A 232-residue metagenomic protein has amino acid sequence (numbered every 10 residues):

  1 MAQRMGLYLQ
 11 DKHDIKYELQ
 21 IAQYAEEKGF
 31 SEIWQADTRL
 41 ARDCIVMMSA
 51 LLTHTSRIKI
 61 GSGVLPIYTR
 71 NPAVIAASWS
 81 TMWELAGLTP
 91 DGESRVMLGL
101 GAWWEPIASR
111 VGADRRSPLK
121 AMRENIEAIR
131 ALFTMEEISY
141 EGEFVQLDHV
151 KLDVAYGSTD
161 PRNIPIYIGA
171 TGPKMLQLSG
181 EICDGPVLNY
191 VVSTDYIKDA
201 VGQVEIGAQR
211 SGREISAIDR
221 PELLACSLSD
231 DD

Functional and structural regions predicted by a protein language model:
M1-I60, I164: N-terminal beta1-alpha1-beta2 module of alpha/beta enzyme domains
Q3-K16, L65-P72, P161-T171, C226-S229: Active-site mouth loops of central-metabolism enzymes
M5-L9, I33-Q35, I60-G63, V96-L100 (+3 more regions): Hydrophobic faces of well-ordered beta-strands that scaffold small-molecule active sites in alpha/beta enzyme cores
D11-H13, R39, P66-Y68, A102-P106 (+3 more regions): Active-site-proximal loop/turn and secondary-structure-junction residues that shape catalytic pockets, frequently
E18-L19, I45, P72-A76, K198: Conserved strand-to-helix beginnings and helix N-cap segments that scaffold or border functional pockets
S31-W34, I58-I67, I107-V111: Glycine-/proline-rich flexible loop or hinge segments
V74-G185, Y190-I218: Internal, glycine-rich beta/alpha segment that forms the wall or movable "lid" of small-molecule/cofactor binding
D232: Active-site pocket-lining/capping segments in soluble small-molecule metabolic enzymes
